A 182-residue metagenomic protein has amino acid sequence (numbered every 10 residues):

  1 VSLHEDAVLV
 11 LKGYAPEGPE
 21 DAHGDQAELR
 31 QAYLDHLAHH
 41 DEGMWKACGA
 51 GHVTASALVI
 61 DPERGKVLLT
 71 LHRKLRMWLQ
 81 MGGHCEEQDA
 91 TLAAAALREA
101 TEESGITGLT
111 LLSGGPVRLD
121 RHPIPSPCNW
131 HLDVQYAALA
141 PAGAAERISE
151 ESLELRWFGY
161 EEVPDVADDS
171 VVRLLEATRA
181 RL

Functional and structural regions predicted by a protein language model:
P16-S56: Acidic, metal-coordinating catalytic segment for phosphate/diphosphate chemistry, firing primarily on the Nudix
H52, H72, H84, E102 (+2 more regions): Histidine-centered active-site/metal-ligand motif
A55, G65, L132-V134, L153: Change "...and in nucleic-acid phosphodiester-cleaving endonucleases..." to "...and in nucleic-acid processing enzymes
V59, A137-L139, G159: Short, well-ordered beta-strand micro-motif
I60-P62, H72, A140: Active-site beta-strand termini and strand-to-loop segments that position acidic
G65-E102, I106, E161: Conserved Nudix-box catalytic region and its N-terminal flanking loop in Nudix hydrolases and closely related
G105-A144: Active-site segment of metal-dependent pyrophosphate-handling enzymes, primarily the Nudix hydrolase catalytic core
E146-A177: NUDIX/MutT-family hydrolases
